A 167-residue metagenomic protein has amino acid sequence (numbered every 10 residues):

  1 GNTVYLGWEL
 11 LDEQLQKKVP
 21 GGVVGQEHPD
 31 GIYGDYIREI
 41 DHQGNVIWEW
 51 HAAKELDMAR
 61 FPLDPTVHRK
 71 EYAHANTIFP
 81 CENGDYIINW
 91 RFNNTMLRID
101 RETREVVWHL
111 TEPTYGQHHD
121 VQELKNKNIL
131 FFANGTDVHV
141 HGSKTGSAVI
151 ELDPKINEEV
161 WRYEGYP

Functional and structural regions predicted by a protein language model:
G1-P167: Histidine-/acidic-rich catalytic cores in large beta-rich domains
